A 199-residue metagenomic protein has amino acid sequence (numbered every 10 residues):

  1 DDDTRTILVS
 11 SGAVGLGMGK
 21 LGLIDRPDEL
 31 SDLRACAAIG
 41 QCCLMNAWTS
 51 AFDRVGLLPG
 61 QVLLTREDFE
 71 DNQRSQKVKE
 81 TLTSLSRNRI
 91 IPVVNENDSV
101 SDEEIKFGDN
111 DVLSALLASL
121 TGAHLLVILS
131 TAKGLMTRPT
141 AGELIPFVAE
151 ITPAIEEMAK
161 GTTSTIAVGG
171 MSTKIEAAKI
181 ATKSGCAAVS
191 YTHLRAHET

Functional and structural regions predicted by a protein language model:
D1-S184, H193: Nucleotide/pyrophosphate-binding catalytic subdomain
V189: Short glycine/threonine-rich loop/turn motifs
T192-T199: Conserved small/polar residues in nucleotide/adenosyl-binding loops
